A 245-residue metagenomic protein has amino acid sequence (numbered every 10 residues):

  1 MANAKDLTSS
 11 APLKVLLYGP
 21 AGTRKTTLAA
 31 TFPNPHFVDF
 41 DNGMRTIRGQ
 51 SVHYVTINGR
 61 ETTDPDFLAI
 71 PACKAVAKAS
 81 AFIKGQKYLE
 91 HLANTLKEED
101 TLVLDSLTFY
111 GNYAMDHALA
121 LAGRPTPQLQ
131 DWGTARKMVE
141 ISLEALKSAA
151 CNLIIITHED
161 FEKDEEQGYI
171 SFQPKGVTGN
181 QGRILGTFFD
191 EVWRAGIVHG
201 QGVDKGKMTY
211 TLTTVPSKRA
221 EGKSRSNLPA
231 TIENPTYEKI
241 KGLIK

Functional and structural regions predicted by a protein language model:
M1-A2, K245: Short acidic DE-rich linear segments
A2-V103, T108-Y113: Conserved P-loop
L7, T27-A29, T95, A145-L146 (+2 more regions): A general structural signal for short secondary-structure junctions and capping/turn motifs
P35-F37, L153, V192-R194: Short, well-ordered beta-strand core segments
D41-R45, G59-T62, L107-F109, E159-D164 (+2 more regions): Conserved nucleotide-binding/hydrolysis micro-motifs of P-loop NTPases
T101-R183: P-loop NTPase motor core
F161-K245: Conserved GTP-binding G-domain of TRAFAC-class P-loop NTPases and closely related GTPase folds
